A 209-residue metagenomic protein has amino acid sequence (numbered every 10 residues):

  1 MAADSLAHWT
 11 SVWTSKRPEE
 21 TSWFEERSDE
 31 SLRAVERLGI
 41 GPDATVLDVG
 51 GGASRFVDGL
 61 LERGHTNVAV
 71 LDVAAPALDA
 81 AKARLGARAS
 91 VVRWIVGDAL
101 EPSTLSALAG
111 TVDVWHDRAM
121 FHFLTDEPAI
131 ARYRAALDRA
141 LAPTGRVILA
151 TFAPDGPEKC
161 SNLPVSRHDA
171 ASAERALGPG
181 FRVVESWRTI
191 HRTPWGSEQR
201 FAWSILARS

Functional and structural regions predicted by a protein language model:
M1-G110, L124-A140, G145-S209: Class I (Rossmann-like) S-adenosyl-L-methionine-dependent methyltransferase catalytic domain, capturing the SAM-binding
D113: Conserved acidic residues
H116: A conserved beta-strand element that flanks and buttresses the S-adenosyl-L-methionine
A119-F123: Short catalytic micro-motifs in class I SAM-dependent methyltransferases
